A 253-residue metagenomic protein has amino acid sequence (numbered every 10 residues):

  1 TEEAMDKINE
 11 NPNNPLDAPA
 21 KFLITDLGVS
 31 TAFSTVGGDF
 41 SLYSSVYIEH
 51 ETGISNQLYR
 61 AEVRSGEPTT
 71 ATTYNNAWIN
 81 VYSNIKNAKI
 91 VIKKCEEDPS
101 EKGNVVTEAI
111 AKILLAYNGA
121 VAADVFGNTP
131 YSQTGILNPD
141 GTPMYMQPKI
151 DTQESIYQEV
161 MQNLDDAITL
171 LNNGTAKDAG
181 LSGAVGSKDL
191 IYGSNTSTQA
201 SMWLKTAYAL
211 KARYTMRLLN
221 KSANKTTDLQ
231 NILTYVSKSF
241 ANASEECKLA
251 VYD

Functional and structural regions predicted by a protein language model:
T1-I48, T52, T142: Membrane-proximal, proline-rich intrinsically disordered regions
D17-K21, I54-D253: Structured, solvent-exposed acidic/aromatic patches
